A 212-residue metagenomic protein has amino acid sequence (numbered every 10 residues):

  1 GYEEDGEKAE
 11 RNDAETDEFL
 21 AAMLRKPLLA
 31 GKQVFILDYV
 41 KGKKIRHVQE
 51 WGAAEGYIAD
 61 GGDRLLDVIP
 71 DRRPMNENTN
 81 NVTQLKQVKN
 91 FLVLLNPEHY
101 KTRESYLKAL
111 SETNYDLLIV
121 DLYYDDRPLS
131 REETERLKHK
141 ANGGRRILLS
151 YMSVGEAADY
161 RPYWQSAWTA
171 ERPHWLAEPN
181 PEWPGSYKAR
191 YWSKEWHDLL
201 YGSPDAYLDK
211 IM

Functional and structural regions predicted by a protein language model:
G1-M212: Glycan-processing catalytic domains of CAZymes
